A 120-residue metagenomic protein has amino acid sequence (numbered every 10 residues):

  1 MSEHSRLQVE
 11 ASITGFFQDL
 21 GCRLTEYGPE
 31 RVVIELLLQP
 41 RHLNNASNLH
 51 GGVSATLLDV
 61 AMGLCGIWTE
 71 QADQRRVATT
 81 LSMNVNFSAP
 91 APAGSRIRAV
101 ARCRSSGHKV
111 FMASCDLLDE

Functional and structural regions predicted by a protein language model:
M1-E120: Terminal targeting signals and extreme-terminal segments of soluble enzymes
